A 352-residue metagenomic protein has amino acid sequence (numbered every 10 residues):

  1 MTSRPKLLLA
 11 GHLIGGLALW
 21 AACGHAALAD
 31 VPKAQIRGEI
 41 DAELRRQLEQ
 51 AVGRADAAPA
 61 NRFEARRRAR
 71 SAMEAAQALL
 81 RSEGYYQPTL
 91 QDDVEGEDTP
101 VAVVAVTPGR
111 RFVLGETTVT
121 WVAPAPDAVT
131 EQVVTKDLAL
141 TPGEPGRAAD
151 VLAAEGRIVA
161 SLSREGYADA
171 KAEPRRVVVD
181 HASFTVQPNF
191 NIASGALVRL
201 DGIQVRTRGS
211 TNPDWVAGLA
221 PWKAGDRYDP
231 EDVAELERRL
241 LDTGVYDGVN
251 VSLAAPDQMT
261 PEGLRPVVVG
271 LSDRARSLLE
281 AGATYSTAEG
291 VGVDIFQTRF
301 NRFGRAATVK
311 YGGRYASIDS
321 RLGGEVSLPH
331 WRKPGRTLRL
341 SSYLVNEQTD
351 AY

Functional and structural regions predicted by a protein language model:
M1-K6: N-terminal secretory signal peptides that target proteins for export/translocation
A10-A22: Bacterial N-terminal signal peptides
L13-I14, R45, E155, D294: Short, well-ordered alpha-helical scaffold segments within catalytic/effector domains
A27-R67, S71, D92-D150, P174-E231 (+2 more regions): Periplasmic POTRA and POTRA-like interaction domains that precede and scaffold membrane channels/assemblies
R68-Q87, D150-D169, D232-V249: Amphipathic, non-transmembrane alpha-helical segments in extracytoplasmic/periplasmic proteins
Y86-V94, A168-V177, D247-P256, L338-L340: Short beta-strand elements
D127-Q132, D229-Y352: Gram-negative/organellar outer-membrane beta-barrel architecture
